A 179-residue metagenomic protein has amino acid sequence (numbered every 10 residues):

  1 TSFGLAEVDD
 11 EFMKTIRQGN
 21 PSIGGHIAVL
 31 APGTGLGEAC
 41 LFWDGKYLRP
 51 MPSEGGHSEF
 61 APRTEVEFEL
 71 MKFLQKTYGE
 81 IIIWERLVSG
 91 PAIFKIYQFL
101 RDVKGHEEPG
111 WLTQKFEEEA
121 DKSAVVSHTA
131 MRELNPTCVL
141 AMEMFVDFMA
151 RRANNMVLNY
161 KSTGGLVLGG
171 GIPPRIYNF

Functional and structural regions predicted by a protein language model:
T1-F94, Q98-R101: Phosphate-binding/catalytic loop of phosphoryl-transfer enzymes
E65-F179: ATP-binding/phosphotransfer module of carbohydrate and carboxylate kinases, centering on a glycine-rich
